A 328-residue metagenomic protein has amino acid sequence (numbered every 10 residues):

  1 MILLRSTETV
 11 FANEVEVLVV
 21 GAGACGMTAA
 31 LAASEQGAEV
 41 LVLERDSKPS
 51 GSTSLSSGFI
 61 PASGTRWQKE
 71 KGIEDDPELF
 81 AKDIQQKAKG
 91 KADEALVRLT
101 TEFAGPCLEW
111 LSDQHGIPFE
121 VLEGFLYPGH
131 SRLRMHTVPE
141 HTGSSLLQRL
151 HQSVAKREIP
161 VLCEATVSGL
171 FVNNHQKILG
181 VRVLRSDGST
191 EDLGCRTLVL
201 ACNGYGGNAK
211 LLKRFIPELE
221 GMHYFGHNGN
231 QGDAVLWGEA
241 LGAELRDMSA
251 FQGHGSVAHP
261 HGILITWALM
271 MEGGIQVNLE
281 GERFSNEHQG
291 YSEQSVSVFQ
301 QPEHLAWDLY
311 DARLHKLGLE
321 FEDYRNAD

Functional and structural regions predicted by a protein language model:
L4-T7, E39, R45-P160, E164-T166 (+6 more regions): Conserved N-terminal/central alpha/beta ligand/cofactor-binding core
T9-C25, L41: Beta1/beta-strand and adjacent pyrophosphate-binding region of the FAD-binding site in flavoprotein oxidoreductases
A22, G64, R185, C202-N203: Glycine-rich, N-terminal phosphate-binding loop of Rossmann-like dinucleotide-binding domains
A33: Aromatic pocket-lining residues of Rossmann-like dinucleotide-binding sites
A38-V40, L198: Hydrophobic anchor at the start of a short beta-strand that flanks the dinucleotide cofactor-binding loop
V138-R196, V235, E239-L241: Helical element adjacent to the flavin cofactor pocket in flavoenzyme catalytic cores
S186-S189, L193-A258, I263: Glycine-rich loop(s) and the adjacent beta-strand/alpha-helix scaffold that form part
V235-W237, A243-D328: An anion/pyrophosphate-binding glycine-rich loop and adjacent beta-alpha core in soluble alpha-beta enzymes
